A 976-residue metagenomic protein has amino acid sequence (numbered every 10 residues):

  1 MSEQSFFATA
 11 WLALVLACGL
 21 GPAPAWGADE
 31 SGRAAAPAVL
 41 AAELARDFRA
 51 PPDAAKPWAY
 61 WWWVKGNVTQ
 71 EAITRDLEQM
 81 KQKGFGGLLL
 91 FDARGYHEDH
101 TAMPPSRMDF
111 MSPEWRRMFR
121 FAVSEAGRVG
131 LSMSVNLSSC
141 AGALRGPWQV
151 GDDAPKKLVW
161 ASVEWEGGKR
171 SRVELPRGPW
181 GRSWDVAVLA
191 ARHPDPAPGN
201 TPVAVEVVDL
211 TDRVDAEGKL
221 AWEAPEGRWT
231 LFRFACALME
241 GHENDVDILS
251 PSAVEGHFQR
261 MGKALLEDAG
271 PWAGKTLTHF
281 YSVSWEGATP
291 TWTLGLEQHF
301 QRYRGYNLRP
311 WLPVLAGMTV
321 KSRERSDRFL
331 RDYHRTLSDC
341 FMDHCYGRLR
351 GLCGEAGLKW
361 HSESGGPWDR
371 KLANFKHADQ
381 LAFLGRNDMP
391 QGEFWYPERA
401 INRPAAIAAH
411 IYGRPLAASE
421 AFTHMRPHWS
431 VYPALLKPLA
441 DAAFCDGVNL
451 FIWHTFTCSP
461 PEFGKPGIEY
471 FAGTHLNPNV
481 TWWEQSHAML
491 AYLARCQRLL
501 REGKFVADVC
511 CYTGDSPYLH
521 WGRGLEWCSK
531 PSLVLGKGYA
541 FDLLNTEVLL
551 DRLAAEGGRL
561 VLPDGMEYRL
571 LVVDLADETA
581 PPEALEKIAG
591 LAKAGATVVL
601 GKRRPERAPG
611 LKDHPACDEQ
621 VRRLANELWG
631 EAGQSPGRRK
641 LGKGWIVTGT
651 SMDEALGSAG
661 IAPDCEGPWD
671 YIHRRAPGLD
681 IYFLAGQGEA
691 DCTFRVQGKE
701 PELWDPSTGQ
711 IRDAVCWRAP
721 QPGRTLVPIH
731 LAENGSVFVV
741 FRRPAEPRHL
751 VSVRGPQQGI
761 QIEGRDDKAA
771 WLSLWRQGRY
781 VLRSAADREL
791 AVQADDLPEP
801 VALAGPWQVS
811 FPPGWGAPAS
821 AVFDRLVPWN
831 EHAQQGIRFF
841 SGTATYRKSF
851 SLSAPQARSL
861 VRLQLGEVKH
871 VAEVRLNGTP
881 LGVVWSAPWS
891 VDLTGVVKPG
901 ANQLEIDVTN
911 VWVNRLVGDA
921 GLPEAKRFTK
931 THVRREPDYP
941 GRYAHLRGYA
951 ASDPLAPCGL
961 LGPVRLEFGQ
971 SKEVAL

Functional and structural regions predicted by a protein language model:
A8-P22: Bacterial N-terminal signal peptides
A25-G27: Boundary at the C-terminal end of the N-terminal hydrophobic targeting segment
L40-G87: Mature N-terminal segment immediately following signal peptide/propeptide cleavage in secreted/periplasmic
W58, T74, G87, F110-C140 (+9 more regions): Carbohydrate-binding surfaces of carbohydrate-active enzymes
A93-L210, L231-F234, H242: Acidic/aromatic-lined carbohydrate-recognition and catalytic surfaces of CAZymes acting on diverse glycans
S138-G151, P744-Q761, L790-L803, N910-G962: Glycine/proline-rich low-complexity spacer/linker segments in large multi-domain proteins
T693, F850-N877, V884-W885, L904-V908: Aromatic-lined ligand-binding clefts that engage carbohydrates, nucleic acids, or primary amines
S851, V891-A901, D907, W912 (+2 more regions): Short, surface-exposed tryptophan/glycine-enriched loops that mediate extracellular molecular recognition
